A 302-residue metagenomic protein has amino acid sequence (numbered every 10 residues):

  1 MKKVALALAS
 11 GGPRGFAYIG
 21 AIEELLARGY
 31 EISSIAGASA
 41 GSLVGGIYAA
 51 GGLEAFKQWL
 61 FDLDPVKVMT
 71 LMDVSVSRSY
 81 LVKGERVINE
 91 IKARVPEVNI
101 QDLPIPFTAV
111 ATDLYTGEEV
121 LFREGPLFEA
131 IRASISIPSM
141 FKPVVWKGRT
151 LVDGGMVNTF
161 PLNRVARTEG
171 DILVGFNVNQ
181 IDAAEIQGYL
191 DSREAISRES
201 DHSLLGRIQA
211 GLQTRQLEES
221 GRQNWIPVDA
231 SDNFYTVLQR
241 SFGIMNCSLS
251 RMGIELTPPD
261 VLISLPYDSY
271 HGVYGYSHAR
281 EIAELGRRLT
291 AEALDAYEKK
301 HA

Functional and structural regions predicted by a protein language model:
M1-I35: Helix-rich "cap/lid" substructures immediately adjacent to catalytic or cofactor-binding pockets
V4, E54-E90, T112-L114, E118-E119 (+2 more regions): Non-catalytic peripheral regions of patatin-like phospholipases
G11, A21, G41, A109 (+7 more regions): Conserved small-residue
Y18, G41-S42, N158: Catalytic nucleophile loop
G20-R28, A50-F56, G125-F128, T168: A glycine- and small-aliphatic-rich helix-loop capping segment at beta-alpha/alpha-beta transitions that lines
I32-A49: Catalytic nucleophile loop
V68, V95-P106: A short alpha-helix-loop-beta-strand transition element characteristic of N-terminal alpha/beta dinucleotide-binding
G125, R132-I172: ATP/pyrophosphate-binding catalytic subdomain of soluble kinases
